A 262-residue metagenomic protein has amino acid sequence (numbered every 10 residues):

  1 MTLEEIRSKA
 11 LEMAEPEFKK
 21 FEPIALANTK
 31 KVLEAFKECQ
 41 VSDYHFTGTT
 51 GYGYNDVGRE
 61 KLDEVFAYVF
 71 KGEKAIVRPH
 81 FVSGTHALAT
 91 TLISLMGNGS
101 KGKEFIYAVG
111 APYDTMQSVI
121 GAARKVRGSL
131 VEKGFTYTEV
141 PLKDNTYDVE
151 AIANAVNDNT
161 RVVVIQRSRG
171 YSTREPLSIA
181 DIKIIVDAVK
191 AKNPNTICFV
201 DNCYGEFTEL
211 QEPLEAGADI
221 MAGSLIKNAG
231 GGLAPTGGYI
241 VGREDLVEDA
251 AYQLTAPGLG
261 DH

Functional and structural regions predicted by a protein language model:
T2-P23, K31-H45, Y52-D56, K61 (+3 more regions): Conserved PLP-enzyme active-site core in the AAT-like
